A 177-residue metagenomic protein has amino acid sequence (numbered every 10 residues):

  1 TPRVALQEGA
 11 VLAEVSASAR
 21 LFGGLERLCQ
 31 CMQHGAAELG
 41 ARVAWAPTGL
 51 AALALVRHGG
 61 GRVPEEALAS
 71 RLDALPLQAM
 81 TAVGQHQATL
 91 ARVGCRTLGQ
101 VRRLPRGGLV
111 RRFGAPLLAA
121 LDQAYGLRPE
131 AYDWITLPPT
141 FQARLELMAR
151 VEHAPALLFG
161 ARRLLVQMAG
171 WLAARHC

Functional and structural regions predicted by a protein language model:
T1-Q142, L147-C177: Gly/Gly-Pro- and Ser/Thr-rich, intrinsically disordered tail segments characteristic of DNA damage-repair and tolerance
